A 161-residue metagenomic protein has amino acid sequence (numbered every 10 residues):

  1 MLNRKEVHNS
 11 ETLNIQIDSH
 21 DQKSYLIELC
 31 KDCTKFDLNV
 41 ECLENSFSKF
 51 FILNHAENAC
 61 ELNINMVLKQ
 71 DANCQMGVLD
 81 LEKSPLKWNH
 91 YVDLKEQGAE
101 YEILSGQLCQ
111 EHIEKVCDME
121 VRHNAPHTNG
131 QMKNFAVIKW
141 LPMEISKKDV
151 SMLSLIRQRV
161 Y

Functional and structural regions predicted by a protein language model:
M1-Y161: Conserved beta-strand/loop scaffold segments within soluble protein domains that form the structured core and edges
